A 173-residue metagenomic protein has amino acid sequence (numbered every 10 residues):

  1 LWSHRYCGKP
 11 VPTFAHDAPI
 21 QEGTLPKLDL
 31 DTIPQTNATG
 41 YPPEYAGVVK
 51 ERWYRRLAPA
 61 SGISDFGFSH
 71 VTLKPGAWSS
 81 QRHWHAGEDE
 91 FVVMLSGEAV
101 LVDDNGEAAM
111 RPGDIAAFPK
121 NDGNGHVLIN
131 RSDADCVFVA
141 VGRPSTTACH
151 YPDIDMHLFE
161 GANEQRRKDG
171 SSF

Functional and structural regions predicted by a protein language model:
R5, D17-A18: Short hydrophobic alpha-helical segments enriched in small aliphatic residues
I20-D65, H150-F173: A short, N-terminal "cap"/entry segment at the start of jelly-roll beta-barrel domains of the cupin/DSBH fold
R52-R56, S69-H85, G123: Conserved short histidine dyad/triad with adjacent acidic residue
G62, K120-T147: Ligand-binding loop in jelly-roll beta-barrel domains
H70-K74, H85-L101, V141-R143: Short, conserved beta-strand element in jelly-roll/cupin
D104-N121: Short acidic-glycine-tyrosine-enriched beta hairpin
